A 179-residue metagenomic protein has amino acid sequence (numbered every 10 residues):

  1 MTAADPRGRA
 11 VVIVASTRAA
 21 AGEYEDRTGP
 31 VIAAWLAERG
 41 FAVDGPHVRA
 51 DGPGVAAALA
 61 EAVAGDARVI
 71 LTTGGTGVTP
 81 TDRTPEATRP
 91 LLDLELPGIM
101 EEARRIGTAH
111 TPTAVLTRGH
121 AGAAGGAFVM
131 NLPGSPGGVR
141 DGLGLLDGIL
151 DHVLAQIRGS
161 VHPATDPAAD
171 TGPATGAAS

Functional and structural regions predicted by a protein language model:
M1-S179: Non-catalytic beta/alpha edge segments that cap or flank active sites
